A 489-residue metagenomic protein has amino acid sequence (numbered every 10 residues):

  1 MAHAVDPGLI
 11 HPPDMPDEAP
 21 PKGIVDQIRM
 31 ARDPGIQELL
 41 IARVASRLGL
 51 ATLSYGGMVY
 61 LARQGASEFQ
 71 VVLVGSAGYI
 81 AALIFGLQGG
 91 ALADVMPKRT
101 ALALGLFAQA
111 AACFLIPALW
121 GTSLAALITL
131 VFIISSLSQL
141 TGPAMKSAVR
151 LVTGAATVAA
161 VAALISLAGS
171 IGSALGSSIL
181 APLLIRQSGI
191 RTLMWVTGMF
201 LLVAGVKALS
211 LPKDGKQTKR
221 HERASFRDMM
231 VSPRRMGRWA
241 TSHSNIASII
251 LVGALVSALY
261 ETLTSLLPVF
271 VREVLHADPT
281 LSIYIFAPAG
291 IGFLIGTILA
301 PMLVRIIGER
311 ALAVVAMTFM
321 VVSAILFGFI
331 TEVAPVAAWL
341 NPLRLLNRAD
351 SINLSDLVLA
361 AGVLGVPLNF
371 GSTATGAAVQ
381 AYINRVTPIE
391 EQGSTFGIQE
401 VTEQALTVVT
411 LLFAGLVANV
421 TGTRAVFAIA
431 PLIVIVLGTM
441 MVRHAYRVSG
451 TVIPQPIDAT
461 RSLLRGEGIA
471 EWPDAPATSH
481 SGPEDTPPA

Functional and structural regions predicted by a protein language model:
M1-I10: N-terminal acidic, proline/glycine-rich, low-complexity intrinsically disordered segments
D14-Q37, D214-I250, A459-A475: Juxtamembrane intracellular "pre-TM" segments in multi-pass secondary transporters
P20-A81, S244-A289: Helix-loop boundary and gating motifs at the non-cytosolic
V25, R29-P34, A66-Q70, A118-S123 (+10 more regions): Juxtamembrane/transmembrane-helix boundary motifs in multi-pass membrane proteins
E38-S54, G78-A91, P97-A108, A126-I185 (+6 more regions): Substrate-agnostic recognition of the 12-TM MFS/MFS-like secondary transporter fold
V72-V74, L83-G89, D94-V95, R99-Q109 (+7 more regions): C-terminal transmembrane bundle of multi-pass solute transporters/carriers
A125-V131, S135, A160-K219, A287 (+4 more regions): Hydrophobic alpha-helical transmembrane segments
A208-R223, T373-T387: Juxtamembrane interface at the ends
